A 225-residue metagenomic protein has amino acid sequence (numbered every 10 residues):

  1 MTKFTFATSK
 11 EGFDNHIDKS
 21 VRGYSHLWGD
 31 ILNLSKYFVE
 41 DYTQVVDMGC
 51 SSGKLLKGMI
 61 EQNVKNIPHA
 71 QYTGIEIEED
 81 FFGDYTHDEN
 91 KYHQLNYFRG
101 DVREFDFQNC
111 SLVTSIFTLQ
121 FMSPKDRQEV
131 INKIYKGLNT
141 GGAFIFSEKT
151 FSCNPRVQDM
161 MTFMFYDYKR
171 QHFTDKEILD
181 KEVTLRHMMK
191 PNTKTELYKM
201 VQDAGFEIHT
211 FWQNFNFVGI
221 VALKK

Functional and structural regions predicted by a protein language model:
T2-W28, S35-Y37: Class I SAM-dependent methyltransferase Rossmann-like catalytic core, especially the SAM/SAH-binding loop
V46, S52-R103: Class I SAM-dependent methyltransferase SAM/SAH-binding core
E104-Q108: Short conserved loop adjoining the S-adenosyl-L-methionine
T114: A conserved beta-strand element that flanks and buttresses the S-adenosyl-L-methionine
Q128-T140: A short glycine-rich, Lys/Arg-flanked "PGG" loop and its adjoining helix->strand segment in the class I
G141-K149: Conserved beta-strand signature within the Rossmann-like core of class I S-adenosyl-L-methionine
K149-M200: C-terminal alpha-helical "lid/dimerization" subdomain adjacent to the S-adenosyl-L-methionine
A204-K225: Core SAM-dependent methyltransferase catalytic element
